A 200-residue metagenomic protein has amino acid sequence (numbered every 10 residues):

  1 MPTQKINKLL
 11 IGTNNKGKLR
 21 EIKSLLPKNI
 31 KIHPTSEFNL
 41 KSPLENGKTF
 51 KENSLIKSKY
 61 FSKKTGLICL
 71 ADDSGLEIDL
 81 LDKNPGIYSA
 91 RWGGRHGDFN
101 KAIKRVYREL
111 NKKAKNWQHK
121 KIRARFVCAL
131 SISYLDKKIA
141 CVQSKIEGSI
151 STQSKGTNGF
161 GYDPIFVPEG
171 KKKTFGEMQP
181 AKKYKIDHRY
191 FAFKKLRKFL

Functional and structural regions predicted by a protein language model:
P2-G12, K16-L200: Anionic-ligand binding patches
